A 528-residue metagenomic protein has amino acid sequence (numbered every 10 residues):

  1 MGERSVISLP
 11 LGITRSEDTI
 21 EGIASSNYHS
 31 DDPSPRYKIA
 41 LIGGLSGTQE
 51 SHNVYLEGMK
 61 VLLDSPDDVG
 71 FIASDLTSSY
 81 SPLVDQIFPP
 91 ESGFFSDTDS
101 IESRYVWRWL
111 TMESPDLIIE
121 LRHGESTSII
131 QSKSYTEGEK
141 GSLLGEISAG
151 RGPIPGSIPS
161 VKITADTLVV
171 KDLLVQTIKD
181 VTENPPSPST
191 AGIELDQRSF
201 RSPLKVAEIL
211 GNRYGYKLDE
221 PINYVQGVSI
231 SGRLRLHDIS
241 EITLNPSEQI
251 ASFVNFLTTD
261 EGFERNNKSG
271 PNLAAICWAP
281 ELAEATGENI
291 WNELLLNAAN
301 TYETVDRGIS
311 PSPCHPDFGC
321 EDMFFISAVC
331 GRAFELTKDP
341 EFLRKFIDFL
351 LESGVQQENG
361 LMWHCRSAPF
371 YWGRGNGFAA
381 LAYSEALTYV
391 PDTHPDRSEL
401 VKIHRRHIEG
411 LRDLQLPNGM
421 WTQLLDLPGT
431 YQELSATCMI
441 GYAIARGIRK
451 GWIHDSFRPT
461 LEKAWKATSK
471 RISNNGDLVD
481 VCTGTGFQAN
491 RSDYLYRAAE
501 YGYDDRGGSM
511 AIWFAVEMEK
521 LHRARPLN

Functional and structural regions predicted by a protein language model:
M1, V6-I7, S132-Y135, T190-N212: An edge-strand/N-cap motif at the start of beta-rich repeat modules
M1-S25, L257-E261: A non-catalytic alpha/beta surface segment that caps or lines the substrate-entry region of metallo-dependent hydrolase
S8-T19, D32-P159: Active-site/substrate-binding loop(s) of hydrolase catalytic cores
L45-T48, T77-P82, H123-T127, T164-V169 (+6 more regions): Solvent-exposed loop/turn segments at secondary-structure junctions within structured extracellular/periplasmic domains
V54-G58, I101, Y105, V169-Q176 (+18 more regions): Extracytoplasmic/secreted proteins, especially bacterial periplasmic and envelope-associated proteins
E194-V206, R213-G227, R235, I239-L244 (+5 more regions): CBM-like carbohydrate-recognition segments
L257-S367, Y371: Extended ligand-binding groove/face enriched in aromatic
C320-E321, G331-Q423, T430-G441, I453-S492 (+2 more regions): Extended ligand-binding clefts on enzyme/binding-domain cores
